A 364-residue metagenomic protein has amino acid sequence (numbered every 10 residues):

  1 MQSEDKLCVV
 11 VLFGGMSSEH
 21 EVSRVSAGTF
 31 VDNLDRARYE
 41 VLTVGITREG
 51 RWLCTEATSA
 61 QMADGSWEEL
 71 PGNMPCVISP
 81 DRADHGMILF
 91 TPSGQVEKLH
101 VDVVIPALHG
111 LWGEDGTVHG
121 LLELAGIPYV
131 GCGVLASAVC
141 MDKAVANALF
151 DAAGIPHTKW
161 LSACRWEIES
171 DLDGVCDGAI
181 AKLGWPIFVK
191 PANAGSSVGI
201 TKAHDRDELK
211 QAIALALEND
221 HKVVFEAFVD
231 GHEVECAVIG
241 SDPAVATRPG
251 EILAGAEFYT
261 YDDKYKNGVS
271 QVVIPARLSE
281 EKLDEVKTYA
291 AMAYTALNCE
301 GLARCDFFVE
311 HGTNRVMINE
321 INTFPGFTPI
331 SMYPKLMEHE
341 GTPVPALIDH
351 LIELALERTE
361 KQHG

Functional and structural regions predicted by a protein language model:
M1-L135, V139-M141, V145, C164-D177 (+1 more regions): ATP-binding N-terminal substructure of ATP-dependent carboxylate-amine bond-forming enzymes
Q2-L7, F13-M16, R36, S279-G364: ATP-dependent carboxylate activation and anion-phosphoryl transfer catalytic cores that bind Mg-ATP to form
V41, P128-Y129, H157, I187 (+1 more regions): Hydrophobic beta-strand scaffold residues
A144-A153: Structured adenosyl-cofactor binding patch, chiefly the S-adenosyl-L-methionine
F150-D151, A179-V198, H221-D230, V234: ATP-grasp fold ATP-binding core
A152-P191, T201: Rossmann-like NAD(P)H-binding beta-loop-alpha module
T201-T288, H311-M317: Phosphate-binding site of ATP-dependent enzymes
